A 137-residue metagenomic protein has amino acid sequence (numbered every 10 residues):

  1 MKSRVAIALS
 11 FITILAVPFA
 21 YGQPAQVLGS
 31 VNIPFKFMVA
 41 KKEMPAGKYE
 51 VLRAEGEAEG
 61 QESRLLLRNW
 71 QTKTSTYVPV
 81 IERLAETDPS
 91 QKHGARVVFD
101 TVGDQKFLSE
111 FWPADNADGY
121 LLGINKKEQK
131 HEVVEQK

Functional and structural regions predicted by a protein language model:
M1-I7: Bacterial N-terminal signal peptides that target proteins for export
A8-V17: Bacterial N-terminal signal peptides
P18-M38: Short acidic, Pro/Gly- and aromatic-enriched capping/linker segments at domain boundaries
Q26-I33, A58-S63, H93: A short, compositionally biased
G47-L52: A short tyrosine-centered beta-strand micro-motif
E57-Q91: Mature extracytoplasmic domains of secretory-pathway proteins
V78-K137: Beta-strand-rich cores of mature extracytoplasmic or soluble domains
